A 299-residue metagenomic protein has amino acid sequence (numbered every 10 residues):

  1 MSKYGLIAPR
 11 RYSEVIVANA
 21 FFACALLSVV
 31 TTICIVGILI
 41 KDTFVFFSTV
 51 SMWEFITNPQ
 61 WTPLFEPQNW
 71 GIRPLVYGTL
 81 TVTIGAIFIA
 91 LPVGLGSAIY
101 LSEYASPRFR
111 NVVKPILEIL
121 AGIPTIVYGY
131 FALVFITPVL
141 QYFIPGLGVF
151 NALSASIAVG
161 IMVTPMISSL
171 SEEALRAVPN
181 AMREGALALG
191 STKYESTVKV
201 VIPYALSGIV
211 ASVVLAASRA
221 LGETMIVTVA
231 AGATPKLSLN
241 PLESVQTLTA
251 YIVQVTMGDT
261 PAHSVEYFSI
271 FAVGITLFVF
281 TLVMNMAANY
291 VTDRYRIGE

Functional and structural regions predicted by a protein language model:
M1-A25, A288-E299: Transmembrane alpha-helical segments of polytopic membrane transport and secretion proteins
Y4-V15, N19, I40-A86, S106-P107 (+1 more regions): Periplasmic/extracellular loop-to-transmembrane helix junction in inner-membrane transport proteins
P9, G85-L117, A288-R294: Transmembrane-helix boundary motif in ABC transporter permease subunits
E14, V93, S106-N111, E184-A211: Amphipathic cytosolic juxtamembrane alpha-helices at the membrane-cytosol interface of multi-pass membrane transporters
E118-V159, V163: Generic hydrophobic transmembrane alpha-helix motif, especially the helices
L170-S171, L175, K193-A231: Transmembrane alpha-helices
E172-R176, N180, L187, V214 (+2 more regions): C-terminal transmembrane helix and the adjacent membrane-cytosol boundary/short C-terminal tail of inner/organellar
V227-F278: Interhelical loop and adjacent transmembrane-helix boundary motif in polytopic membrane transport permeases
